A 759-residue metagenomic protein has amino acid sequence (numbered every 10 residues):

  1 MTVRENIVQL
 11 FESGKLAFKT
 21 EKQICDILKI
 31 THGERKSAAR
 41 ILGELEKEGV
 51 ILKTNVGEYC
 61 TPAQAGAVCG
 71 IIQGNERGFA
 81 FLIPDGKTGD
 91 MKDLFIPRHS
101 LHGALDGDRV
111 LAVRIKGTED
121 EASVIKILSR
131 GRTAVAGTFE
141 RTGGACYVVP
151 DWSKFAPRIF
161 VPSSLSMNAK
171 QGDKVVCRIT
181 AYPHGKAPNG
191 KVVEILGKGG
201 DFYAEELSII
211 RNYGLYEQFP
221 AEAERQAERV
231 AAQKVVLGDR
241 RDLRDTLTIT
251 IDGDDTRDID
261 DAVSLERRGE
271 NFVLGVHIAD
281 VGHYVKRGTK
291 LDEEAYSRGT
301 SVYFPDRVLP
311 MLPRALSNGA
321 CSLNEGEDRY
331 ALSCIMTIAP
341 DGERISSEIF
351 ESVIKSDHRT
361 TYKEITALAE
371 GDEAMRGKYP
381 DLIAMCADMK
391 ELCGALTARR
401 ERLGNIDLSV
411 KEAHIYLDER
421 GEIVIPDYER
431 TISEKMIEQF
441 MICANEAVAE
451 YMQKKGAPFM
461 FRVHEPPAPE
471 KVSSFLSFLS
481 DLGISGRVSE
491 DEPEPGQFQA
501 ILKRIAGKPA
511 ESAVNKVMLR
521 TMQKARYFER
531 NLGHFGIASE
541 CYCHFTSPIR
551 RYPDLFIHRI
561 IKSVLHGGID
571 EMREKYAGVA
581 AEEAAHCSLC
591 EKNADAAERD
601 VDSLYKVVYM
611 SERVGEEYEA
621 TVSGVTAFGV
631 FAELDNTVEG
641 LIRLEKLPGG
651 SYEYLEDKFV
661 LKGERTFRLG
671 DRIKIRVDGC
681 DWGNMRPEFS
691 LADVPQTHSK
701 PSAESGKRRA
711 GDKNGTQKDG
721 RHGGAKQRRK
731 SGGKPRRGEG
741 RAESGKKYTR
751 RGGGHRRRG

Functional and structural regions predicted by a protein language model:
M1-I278, G282-D328, R359, T366 (+4 more regions): Charge-lined substrate channels and their catalytic hotspots, especially those that engage the 3′ end of RNA
I72-G74, F139, T621-G624, L634 (+1 more regions): Non-cytosolic beta-sheet module surface loops
G89-D93, A632, L647-G650, V677: Terminal RNA-binding accessory module
D108, R643-F689, K700-S702: Intrinsically disordered, low-complexity linker and terminal regions at domain boundaries
S208-R211, L215, E222-L634, V638-Y652 (+4 more regions): Electropositive polyanion-binding surfaces
I251, S690-V694: Positively charged, low-complexity, intrinsically disordered RNA-binding extensions
